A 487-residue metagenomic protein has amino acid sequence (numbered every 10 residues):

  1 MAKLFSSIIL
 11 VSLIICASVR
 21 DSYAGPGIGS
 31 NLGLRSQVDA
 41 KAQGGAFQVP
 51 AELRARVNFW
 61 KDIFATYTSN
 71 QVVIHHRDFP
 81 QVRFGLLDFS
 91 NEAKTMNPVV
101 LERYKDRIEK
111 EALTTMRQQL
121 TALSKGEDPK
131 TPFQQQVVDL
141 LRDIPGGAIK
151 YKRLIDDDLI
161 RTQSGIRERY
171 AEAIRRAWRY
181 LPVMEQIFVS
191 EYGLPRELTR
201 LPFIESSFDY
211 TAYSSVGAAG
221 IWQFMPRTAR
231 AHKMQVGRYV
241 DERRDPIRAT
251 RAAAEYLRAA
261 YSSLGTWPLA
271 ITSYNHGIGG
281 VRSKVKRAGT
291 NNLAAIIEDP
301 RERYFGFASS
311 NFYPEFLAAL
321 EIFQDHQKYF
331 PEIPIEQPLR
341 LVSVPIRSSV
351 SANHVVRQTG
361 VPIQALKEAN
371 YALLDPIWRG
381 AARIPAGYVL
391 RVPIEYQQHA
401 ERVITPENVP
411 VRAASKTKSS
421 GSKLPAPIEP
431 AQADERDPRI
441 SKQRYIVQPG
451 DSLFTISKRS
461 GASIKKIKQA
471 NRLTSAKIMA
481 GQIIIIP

Functional and structural regions predicted by a protein language model:
M1-L4: Positively charged n-region of N-terminal signal peptides that target proteins for export
S7-A17: Bacterial N-terminal signal peptides
V19-A24, A433: Boundary at the C-terminal end of the N-terminal hydrophobic targeting segment
Y23-Y192: An acidic, Gly/Ser/Thr/Pro-rich helix-cap/linker signature
Q135-R175, R179, E191, A231 (+5 more regions): Extracytoplasmic and endomembrane cell-envelope/extracellular-matrix remodeling and assembly machinery
L194-P202, A219, W267-T272: Alpha-helical scaffolds flanking conserved acidic
A212-K233: Short, surface-exposed glycine/acidic/tryptophan-bearing loops
